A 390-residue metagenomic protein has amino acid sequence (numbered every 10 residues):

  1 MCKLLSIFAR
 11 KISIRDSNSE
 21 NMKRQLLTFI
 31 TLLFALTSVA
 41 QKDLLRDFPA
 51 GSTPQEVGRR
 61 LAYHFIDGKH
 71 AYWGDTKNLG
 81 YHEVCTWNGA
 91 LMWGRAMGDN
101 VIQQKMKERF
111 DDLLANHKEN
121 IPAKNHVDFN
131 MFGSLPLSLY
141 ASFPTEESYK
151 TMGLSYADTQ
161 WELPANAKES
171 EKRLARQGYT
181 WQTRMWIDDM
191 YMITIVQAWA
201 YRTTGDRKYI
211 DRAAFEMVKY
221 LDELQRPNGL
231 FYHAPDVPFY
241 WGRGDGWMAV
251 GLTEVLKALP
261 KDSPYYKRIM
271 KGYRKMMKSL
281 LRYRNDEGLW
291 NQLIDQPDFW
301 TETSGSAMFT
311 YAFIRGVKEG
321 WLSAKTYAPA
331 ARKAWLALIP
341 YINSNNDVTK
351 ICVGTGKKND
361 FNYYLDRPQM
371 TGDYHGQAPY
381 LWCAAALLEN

Functional and structural regions predicted by a protein language model:
M1-K42: Bacterial Sec-dependent N-terminal signal peptides
D43-V84, W93-Q103, D112-N116, I121-G133 (+5 more regions): CBM-like carbohydrate-recognition segments
E56-A62, Q104-E108, E162-L174, L221-L230 (+2 more regions): Acidic-glycine-rich active-site phosphate/pyrophosphate-binding loop
H70, G98, L114-K118, P144 (+6 more regions): Helix-capping and short linker residues that terminate individual alpha-solenoid repeat units
K77-A90, N125-Y140, M185-M190, T194-Q197 (+1 more regions): Aromatic-lined, polymer-binding surfaces characteristic of secreted/periplasmic polysaccharide-degrading enzymes
L137, T151-A165, Y191-R202, D211-A214 (+1 more regions): A broadly conserved amphipathic alpha-helix scaffold signal in soluble, globular proteins
Y149-D188: Asp-box/WD-like beta-propeller blade repeats and closely related beta-sheet repeat scaffolds
I187-D188, A198-L293, F299-T310, L322-G356 (+2 more regions): Extended ligand-binding clefts on enzyme/binding-domain cores
